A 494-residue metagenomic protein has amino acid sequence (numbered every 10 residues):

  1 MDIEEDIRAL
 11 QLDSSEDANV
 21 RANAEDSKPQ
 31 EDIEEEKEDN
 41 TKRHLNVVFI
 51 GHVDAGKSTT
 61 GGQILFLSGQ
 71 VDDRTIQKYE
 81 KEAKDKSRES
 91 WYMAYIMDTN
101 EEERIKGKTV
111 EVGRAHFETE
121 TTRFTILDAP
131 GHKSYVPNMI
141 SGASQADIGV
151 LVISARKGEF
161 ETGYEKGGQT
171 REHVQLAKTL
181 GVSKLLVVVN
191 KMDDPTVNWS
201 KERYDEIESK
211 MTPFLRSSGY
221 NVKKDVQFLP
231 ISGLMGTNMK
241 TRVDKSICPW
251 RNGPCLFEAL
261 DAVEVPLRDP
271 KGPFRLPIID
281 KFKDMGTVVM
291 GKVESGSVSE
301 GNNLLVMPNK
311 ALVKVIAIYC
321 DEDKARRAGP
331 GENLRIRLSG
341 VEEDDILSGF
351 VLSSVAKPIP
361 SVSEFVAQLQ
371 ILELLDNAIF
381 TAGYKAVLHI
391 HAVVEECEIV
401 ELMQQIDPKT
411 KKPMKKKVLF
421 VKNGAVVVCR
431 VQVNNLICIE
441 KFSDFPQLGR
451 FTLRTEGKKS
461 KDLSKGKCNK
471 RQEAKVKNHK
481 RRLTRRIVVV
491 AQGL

Functional and structural regions predicted by a protein language model:
D2-N46, S58-T59, F66, Q70-D73 (+2 more regions): Non-catalytic, charged/low-complexity accessory segments that flank nucleotide-binding cores of NTPase families
I3, S15, N19-S27, D39-T41 (+3 more regions): C-terminal effector modules of nucleic-acid-centric enzymes and ribosome-associated factors
E36-P137, A146-E159: P-loop NTPase switch module centered on the Walker A-proximal segment
K37-T41, I50-H52, E101-T109, A115-E118 (+15 more regions): Replace "in large, NTP-powered and nucleic-acid-processing enzymes" with "in large, NTP-powered factors and other
D54, T60, Y79, G107 (+13 more regions): Residue-level signature of catalytic and energy-coupling elements of molecular machines, predominantly ATP/GTP-dependent
Y79, S154-R156, S183-D205, Q227-K245 (+2 more regions): G-domain G4 guanine-recognition motif of GTPases
T122-T125, A129-Y135, S144-D205: Conserved Switch II/interswitch segment of TRAFAC-class P-loop GTPases
D205-A378: Conserved catalytic-core segments of large NTP-driven translation/proteostasis enzymes
